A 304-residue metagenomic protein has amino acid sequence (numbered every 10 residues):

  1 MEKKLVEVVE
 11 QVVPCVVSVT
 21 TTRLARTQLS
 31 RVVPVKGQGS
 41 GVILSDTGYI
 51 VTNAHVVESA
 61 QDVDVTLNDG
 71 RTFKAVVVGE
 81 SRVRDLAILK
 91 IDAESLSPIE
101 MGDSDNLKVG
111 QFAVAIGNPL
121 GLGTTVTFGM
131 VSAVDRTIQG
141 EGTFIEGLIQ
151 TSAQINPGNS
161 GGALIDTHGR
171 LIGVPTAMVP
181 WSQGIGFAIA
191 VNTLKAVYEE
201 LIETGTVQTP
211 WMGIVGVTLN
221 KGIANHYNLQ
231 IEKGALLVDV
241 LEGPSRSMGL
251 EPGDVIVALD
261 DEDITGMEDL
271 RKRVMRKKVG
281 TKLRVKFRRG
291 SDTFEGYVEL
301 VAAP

Functional and structural regions predicted by a protein language model:
M1-H226, I231-K233, M275, S291 (+1 more regions): Serine-dependent protease modules
I50-V51, L237, P244-M267: Conserved PDZ fold ligand-binding element
E58, A258-K286: PDZ domains, with a preference for the canonical peptide-binding region formed by the helix
R136, G169, E242, D261-I264 (+2 more regions): Disulfide-stabilized cysteine-rich extracellular repeat microdomains
G162-I165, L236-D239, R284-F287: Cytosolic beta-strand hydrophobic patch enriched in CBS
G296-E299: Edge beta-strands of extracellular beta-sandwich domains
